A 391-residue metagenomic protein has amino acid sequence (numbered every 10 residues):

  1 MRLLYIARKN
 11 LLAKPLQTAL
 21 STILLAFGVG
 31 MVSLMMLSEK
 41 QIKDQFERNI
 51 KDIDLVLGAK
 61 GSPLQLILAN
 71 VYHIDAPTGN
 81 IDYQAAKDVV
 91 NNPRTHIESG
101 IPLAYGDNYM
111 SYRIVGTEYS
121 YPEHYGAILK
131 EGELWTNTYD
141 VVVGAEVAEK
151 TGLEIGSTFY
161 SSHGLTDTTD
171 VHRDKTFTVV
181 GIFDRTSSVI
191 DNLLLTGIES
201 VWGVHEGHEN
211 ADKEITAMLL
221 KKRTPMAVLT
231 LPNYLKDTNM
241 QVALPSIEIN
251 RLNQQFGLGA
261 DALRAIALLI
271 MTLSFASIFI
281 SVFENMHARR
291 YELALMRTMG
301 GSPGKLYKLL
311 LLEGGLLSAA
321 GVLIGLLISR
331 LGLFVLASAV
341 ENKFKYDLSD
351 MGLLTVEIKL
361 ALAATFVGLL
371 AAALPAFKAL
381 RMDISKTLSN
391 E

Functional and structural regions predicted by a protein language model:
M1, M240, L293, L331-Y346: Peri-membrane helix termini and adjoining interfacial loops of integral membrane proteins
M1-S33, S246, Q254, L311: N-terminal Sec/SRP start-transfer signal
I23, D261-S281: Internal alpha-helical transmembrane segments of multipass membrane proteins, especially hydrophobic lipid-embedded
M36-R113, E123, N137, Y234: Hydrophobic, regular-secondary-structure patches
N92, V171-T178, I182-A260: Mechanotransmission and gating elements of multispan inner-membrane complexes involved in transport and envelope
N108-Y119, A127-G207: Hydrophobic secondary-structure segments that place a key small or acidic residue at a functional site
I270-L273, F283-N285, R290-A337, K359 (+2 more regions): Transmembrane alpha-helical interface segments in multi-pass membrane proteins
I328, N342-F377, K386-E391: Conserved transmembrane alpha-helices of multi-pass membrane proteins, especially helix-helix packing segments enriched
